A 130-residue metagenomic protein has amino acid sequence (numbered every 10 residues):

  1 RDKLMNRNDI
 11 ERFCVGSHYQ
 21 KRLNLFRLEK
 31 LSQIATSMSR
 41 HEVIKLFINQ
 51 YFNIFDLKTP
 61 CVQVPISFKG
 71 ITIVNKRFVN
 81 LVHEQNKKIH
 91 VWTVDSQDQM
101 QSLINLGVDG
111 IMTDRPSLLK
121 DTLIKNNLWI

Functional and structural regions predicted by a protein language model:
R1-D109, T113-I130: Short loop-to-alpha-helix "cap/lid" segments that border enzyme active sites across diverse enzyme classes
